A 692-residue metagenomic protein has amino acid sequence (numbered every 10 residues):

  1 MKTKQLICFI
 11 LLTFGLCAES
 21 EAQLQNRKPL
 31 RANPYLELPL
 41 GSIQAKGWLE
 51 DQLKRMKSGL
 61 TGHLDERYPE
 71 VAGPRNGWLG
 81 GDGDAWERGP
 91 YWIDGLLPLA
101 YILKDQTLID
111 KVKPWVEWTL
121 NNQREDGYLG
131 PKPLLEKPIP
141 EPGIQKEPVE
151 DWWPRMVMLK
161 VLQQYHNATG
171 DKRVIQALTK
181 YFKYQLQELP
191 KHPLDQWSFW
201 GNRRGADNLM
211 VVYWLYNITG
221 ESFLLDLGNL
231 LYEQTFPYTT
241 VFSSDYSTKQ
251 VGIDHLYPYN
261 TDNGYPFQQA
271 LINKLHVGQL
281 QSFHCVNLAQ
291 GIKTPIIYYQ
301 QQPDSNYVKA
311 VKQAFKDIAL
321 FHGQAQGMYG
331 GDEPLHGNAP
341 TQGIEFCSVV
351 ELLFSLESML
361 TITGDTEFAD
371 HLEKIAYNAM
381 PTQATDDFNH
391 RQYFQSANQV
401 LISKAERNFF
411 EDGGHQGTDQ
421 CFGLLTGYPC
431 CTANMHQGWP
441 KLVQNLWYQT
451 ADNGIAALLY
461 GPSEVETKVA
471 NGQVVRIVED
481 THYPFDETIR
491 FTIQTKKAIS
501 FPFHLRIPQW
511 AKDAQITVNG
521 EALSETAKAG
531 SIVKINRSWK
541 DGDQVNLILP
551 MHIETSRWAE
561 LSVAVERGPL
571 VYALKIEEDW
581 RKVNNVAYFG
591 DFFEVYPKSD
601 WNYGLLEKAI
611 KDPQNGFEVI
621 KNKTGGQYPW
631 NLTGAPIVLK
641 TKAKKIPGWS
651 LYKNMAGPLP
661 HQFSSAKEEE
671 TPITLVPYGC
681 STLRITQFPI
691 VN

Functional and structural regions predicted by a protein language model:
M1-L24: Bacterial Sec-dependent N-terminal signal peptides
Q23-R88, T107-I109, K113-L134, K172: Low-complexity, Ser/Thr/Pro/Gly-enriched N-terminal "stalk/linker" regions
G41-I43, G47-D51, I93-Q106, M156-D171 (+5 more regions): Well-ordered alpha-helical scaffold segments within catalytic/enzyme domains
P74-G89, P140-M158, P190-G205, S244-K293 (+3 more regions): Solvent-exposed loop and edge beta-strand segments that line ligand/cofactor-binding and catalytic clefts
W78-D82, A100-A270: Extended ligand-binding groove/face enriched in aromatic
V311, D370-N378, Q383-T492, K528 (+2 more regions): C-terminal beta-rich recognition modules with glycine/proline-rich loops and embedded aromatic residues
A498-V518: Beta-strand-rich binding/interaction modules
A511-R537, T555-W558: Solvent-exposed beta-strand/loop surfaces of large extracellular or lumenal domains
